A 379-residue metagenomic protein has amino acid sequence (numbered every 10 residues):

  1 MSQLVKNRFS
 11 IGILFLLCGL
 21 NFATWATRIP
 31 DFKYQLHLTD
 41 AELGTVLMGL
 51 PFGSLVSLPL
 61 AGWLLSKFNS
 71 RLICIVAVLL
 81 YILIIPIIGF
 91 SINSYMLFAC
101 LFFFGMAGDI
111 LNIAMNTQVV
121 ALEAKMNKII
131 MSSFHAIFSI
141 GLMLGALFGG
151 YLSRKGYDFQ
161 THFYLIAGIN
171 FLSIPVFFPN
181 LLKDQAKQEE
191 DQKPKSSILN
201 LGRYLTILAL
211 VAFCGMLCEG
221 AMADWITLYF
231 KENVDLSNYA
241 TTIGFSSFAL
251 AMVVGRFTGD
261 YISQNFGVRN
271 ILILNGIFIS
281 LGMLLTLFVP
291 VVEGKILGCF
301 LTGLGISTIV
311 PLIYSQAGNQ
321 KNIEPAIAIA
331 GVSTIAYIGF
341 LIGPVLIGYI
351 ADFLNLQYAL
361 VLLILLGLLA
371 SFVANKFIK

Functional and structural regions predicted by a protein language model:
T27-A41, D224-A240: Short amphipathic helix-loop junctions that connect adjacent transmembrane helices in Major Facilitator Superfamily/SLC
F32-K33, L64-L65, Y151-G156, F230-K231 (+3 more regions): Interfacial helix-cap and linker-helix signal at transmembrane-aqueous boundaries of multi-pass secondary transporters
H37, N69, F90-Y95, D235 (+2 more regions): Helix-breaking motifs and short loop linkers at transmembrane-helix boundaries and internal kinks in secondary membrane
V56-Y95: Conserved MFS/SLC helix-loop-helix module at the cytosolic interface between two early adjacent transmembrane helices
S57-N69, G255-G267, A351-D352: Helix-to-loop junctions at the C-terminal end of transmembrane segments in multipass secondary transporters
L72-P86, N270-L285: Structural signature of the two symmetry-related core transmembrane helices
L101-I137: Cytoplasmic helix-loop-helix junction between adjacent transmembrane helices in 12-TM secondary transporters
S133-L182: Helix-loop-helix hairpin linking two adjacent transmembrane segments in secondary transporters
